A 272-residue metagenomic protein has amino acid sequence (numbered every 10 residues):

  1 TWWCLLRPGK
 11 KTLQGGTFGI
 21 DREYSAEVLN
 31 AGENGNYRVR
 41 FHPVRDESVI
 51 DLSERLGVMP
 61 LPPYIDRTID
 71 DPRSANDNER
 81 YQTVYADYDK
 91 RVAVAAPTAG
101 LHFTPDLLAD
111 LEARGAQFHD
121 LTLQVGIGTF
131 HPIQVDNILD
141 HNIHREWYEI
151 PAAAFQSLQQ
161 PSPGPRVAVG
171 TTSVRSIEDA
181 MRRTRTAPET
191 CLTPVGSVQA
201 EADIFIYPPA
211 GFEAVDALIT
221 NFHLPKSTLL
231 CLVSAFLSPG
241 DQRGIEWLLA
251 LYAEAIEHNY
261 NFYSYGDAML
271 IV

Functional and structural regions predicted by a protein language model:
T1-V272: Surface-exposed, charge/polar-rich loops and edge strands
